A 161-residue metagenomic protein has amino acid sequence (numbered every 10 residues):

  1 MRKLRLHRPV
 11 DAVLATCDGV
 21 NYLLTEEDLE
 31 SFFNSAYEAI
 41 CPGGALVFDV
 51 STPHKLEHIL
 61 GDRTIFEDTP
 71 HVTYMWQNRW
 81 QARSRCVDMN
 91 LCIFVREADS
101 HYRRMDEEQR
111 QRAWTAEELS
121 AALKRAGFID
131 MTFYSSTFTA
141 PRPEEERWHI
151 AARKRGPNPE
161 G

Functional and structural regions predicted by a protein language model:
R2-A12: A short acidic, Gly/Pro-enriched loop at the edge of an enzyme's catalytic core that lines a small-molecule cofactor
L4, N21-Y22, K55: Short glycine-rich, flexible loops that bind phosphorylated cofactors or substrates
R8-V10, R85-V87, P143-W148: A short, glycine/Asx- and small/polar-enriched loop/turn that sits immediately N-terminal to a beta-strand
D11-E27: A short SAM/SAH-binding and catalytic strip from SAM-dependent methyltransferases
L29-A45: A short glycine-rich, Lys/Arg-flanked "PGG" loop and its adjoining helix->strand segment in the class I
L46-V47, D130: A short hydrophobic/small-residue beta-strand
V47-S120: SAM-dependent methyltransferase
R110-G161: C-terminal lobe and adjacent flexible extensions of AdoMet/dcAdoMet transferase-like proteins
